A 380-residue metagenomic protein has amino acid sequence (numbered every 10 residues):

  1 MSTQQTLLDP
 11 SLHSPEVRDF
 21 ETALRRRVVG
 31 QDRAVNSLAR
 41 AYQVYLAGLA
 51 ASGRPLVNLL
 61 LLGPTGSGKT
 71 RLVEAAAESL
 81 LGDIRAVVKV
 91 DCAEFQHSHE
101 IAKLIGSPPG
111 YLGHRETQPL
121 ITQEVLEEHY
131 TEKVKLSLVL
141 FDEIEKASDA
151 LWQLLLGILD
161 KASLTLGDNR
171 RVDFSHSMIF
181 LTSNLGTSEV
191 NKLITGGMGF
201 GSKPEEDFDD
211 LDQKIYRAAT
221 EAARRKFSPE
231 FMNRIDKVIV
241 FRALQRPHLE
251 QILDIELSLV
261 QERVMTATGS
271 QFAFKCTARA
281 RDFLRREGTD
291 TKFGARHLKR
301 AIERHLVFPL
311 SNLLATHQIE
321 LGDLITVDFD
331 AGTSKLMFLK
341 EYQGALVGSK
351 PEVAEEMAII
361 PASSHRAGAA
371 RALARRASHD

Functional and structural regions predicted by a protein language model:
M1-D380: AAA+ P-loop NTPase nucleotide-binding core of proteostasis motors
